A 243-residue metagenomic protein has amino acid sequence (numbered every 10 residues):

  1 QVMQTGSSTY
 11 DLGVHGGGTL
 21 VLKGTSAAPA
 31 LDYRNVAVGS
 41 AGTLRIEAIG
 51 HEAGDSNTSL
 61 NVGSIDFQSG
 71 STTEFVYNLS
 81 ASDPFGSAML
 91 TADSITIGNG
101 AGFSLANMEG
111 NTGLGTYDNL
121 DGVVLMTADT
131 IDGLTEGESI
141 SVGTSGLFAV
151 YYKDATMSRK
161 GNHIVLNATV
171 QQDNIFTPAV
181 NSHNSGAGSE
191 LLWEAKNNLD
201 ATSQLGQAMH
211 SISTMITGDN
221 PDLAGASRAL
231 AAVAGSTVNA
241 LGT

Functional and structural regions predicted by a protein language model:
V2-G122, D129: Extracellular beta-strand/loop-rich repeat segments of large surface/secreted proteins
N107-T243: Outer-membrane translocation/initiation segment of Type V secreted surface proteins
